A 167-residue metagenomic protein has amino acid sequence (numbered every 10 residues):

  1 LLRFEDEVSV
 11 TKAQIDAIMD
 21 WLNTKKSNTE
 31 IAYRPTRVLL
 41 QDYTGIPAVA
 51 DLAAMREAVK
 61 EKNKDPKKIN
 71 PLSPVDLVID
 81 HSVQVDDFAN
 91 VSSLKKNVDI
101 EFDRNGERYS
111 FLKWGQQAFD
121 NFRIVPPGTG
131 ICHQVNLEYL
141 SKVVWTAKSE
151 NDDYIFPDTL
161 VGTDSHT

Functional and structural regions predicted by a protein language model:
L1-T167: Fe-S-dependent hydro-lyases/dehydratases of central metabolism
